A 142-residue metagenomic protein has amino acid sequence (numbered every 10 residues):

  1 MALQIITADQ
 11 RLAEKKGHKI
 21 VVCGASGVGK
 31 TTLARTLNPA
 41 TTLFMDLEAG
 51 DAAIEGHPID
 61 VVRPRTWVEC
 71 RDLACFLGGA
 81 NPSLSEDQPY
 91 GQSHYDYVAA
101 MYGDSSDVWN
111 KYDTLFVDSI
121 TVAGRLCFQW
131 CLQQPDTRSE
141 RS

Functional and structural regions predicted by a protein language model:
M1-E14, D51: Pre-Walker A adenine-sensing motif
V22: Hydrophobic anchor at the beta1->P-loop junction of P-loop NTPases
G27: Walker A (P-loop) phosphate-binding loop of P-loop NTPases
K30: Conserved lysine of the Walker
L33: Hydrophobic positions on the alpha1 helix immediately C-terminal to the Walker A/P-loop
P39-G50: Post-Walker A helix-loop "phosphate-sensing" segment adjacent to the P-loop in P-loop NTPases
A53-R125: Conserved nucleotide-sensing/catalytic segment adjacent to the nucleotide-binding pocket in NTP-handling enzymes
S119-S142: P-loop NTPase motor core
